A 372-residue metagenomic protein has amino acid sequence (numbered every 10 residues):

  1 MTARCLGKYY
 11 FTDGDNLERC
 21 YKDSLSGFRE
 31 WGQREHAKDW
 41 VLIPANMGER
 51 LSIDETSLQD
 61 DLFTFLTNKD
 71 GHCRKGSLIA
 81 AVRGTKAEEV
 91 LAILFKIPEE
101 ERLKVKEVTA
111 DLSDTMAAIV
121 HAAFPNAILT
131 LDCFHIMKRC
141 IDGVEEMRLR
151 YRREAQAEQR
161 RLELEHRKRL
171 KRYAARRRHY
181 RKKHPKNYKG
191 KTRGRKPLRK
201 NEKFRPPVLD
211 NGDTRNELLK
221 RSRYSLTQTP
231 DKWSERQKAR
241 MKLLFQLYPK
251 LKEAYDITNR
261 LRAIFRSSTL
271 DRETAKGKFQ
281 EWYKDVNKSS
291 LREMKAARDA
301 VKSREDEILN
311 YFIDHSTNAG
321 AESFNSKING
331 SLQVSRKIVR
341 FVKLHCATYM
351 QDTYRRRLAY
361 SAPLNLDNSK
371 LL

Functional and structural regions predicted by a protein language model:
T2-K22: Short, basic interhelical loop/turn and adjoining N-cap of the next helix at nucleic-acid- or acidic-partner-contacting
R4, A117-A118, K138: Alpha-helical elements of the RecA-like P-loop NTPase motor core of helicases
R19-E107, D114-I119, G194: RNase H-like nuclease fold core
S26, Q59-L62, K69-K75, E100-P125 (+2 more regions): Acidic/histidine-rich catalytic cores and adjacent linkers of DNA breakage/strand-transfer/modification proteins
S52, T109, L129-L131: A structural signal for short, well-ordered beta-strand segments and their strand-loop junctions that often border
N126-D142: Inter-helix linker motif
I141-R153: Short, surface-exposed amphipathic charged segments that create phosphate/polyanion-binding patches used for binding
